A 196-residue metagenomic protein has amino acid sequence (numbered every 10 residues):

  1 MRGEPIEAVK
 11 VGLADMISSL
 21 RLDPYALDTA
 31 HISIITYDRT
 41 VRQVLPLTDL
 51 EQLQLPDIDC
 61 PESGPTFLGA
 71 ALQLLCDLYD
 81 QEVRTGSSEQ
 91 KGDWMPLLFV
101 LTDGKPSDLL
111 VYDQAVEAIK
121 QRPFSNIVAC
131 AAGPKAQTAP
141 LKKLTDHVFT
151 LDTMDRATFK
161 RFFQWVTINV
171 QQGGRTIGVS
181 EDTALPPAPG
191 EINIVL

Functional and structural regions predicted by a protein language model:
M1-L45, L97-L101, A132: Von Willebrand factor
L13-R21, L74-R84, D113-V116: Short, well-ordered amphipathic alpha-helices
L20, P24, Y79, V83 (+2 more regions): Conserved NTP-handling cores and scaffolds of large molecular machines
D28-I58, T138-L144: Short beta-strand-loop
R42, L53-W94, N126-P140, L151-R161 (+1 more regions): Von Willebrand factor
G86, G104-K143: VWA/integrin I-like adhesion module and closely mimicked acidic/polar interface patches used
P134-L185, P189-L196: Von Willebrand factor A/integrin I-like adhesion domains
